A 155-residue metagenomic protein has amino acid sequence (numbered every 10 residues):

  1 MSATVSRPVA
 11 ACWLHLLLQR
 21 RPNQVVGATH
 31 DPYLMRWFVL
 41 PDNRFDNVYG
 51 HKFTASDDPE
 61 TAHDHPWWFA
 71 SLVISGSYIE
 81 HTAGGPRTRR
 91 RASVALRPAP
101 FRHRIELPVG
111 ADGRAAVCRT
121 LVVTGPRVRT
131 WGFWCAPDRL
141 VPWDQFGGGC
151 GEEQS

Functional and structural regions predicted by a protein language model:
M1-N47: A short, N-terminal "cap"/entry segment at the start of jelly-roll beta-barrel domains of the cupin/DSBH fold
N43-F45, A55-D57, S75-I79: Short, charged/polar surface micro-motifs in flexible loops or helix N-caps
R44, W68-A70, H81, R114: Beta-sandwich/jelly-roll carbohydrate-recognition scaffolds of carbohydrate-active enzymes
N47-D64, A99-P100: Conserved short histidine dyad/triad with adjacent acidic residue
D64-I79, V123: Short, conserved beta-strand element in jelly-roll/cupin
H81-L107: Short acidic-glycine-tyrosine-enriched beta hairpin
P100, L107-G110, R129-S155: Acidic/His-leaning functional-site neighborhoods
A111-G132: A short hydrophobic beta-strand segment most commonly corresponding to one strand of the jelly-roll/cupin
